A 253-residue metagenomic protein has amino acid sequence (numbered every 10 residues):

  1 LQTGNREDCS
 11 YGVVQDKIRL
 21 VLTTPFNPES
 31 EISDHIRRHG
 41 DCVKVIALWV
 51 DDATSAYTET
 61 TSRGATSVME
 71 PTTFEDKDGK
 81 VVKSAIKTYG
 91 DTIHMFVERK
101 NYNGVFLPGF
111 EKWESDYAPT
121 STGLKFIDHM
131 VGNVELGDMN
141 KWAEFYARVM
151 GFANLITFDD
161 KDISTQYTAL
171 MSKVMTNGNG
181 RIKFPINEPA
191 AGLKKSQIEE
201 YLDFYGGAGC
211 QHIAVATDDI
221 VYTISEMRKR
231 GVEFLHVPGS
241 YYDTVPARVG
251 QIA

Functional and structural regions predicted by a protein language model:
L1-Q2, R6, G12-E70, K77-I156 (+1 more regions): Glyoxalase I/VOC metalloenzyme domain signal
